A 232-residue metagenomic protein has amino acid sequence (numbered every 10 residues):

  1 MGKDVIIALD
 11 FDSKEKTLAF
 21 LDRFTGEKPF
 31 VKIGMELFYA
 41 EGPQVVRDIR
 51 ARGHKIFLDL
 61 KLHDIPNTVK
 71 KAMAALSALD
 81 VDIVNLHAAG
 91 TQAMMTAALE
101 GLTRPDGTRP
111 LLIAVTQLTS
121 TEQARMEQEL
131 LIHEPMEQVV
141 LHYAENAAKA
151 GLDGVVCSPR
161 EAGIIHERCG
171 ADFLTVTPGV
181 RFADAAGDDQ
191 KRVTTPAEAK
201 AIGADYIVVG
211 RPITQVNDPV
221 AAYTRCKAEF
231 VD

Functional and structural regions predicted by a protein language model:
G2, T68-A72, S77-D153, S158-E161 (+2 more regions): Conserved anion-binding
K3-L9, V31-I33, I56-L60, V84-L86 (+4 more regions): Hydrophobic faces of well-ordered beta-strands that scaffold small-molecule active sites in alpha/beta enzyme cores
D12-F24, N67-A75, E134-N146, K191-E198: Short, acidic/polar
G26, R52, L79, A150 (+1 more regions): Structural motif
L79-Q92, G179-R181, D189-A222: Glycine-rich phosphate-binding active-site loops on the catalytic face of alpha/beta enzymes
M95-G101, P105, K200, I213-D232: C-terminal helical cap(s) of enzyme catalytic domains, especially alpha/beta-barrels
E161-A162, I213: Alpha-helix capping/helix-boundary segments
